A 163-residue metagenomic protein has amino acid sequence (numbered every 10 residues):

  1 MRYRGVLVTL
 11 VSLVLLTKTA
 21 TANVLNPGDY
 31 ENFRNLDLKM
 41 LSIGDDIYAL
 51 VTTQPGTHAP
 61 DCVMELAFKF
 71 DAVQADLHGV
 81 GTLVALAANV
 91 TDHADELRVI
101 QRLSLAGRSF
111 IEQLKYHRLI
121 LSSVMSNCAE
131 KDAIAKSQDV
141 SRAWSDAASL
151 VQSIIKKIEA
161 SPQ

Functional and structural regions predicted by a protein language model:
M1-L7: Bacterial N-terminal signal peptides that target proteins for export
V8-K18: Bacterial N-terminal signal peptides
T21-D71, I154-Q163: Immediate post-signal-peptide N-terminus of mature secreted/exported proteins
K69-Q138: Long, amphipathic, charge-rich alpha-helical segments that form helical bundles/coiled-coils
A129-Q163: Signal peptide-directed secreted proteins
